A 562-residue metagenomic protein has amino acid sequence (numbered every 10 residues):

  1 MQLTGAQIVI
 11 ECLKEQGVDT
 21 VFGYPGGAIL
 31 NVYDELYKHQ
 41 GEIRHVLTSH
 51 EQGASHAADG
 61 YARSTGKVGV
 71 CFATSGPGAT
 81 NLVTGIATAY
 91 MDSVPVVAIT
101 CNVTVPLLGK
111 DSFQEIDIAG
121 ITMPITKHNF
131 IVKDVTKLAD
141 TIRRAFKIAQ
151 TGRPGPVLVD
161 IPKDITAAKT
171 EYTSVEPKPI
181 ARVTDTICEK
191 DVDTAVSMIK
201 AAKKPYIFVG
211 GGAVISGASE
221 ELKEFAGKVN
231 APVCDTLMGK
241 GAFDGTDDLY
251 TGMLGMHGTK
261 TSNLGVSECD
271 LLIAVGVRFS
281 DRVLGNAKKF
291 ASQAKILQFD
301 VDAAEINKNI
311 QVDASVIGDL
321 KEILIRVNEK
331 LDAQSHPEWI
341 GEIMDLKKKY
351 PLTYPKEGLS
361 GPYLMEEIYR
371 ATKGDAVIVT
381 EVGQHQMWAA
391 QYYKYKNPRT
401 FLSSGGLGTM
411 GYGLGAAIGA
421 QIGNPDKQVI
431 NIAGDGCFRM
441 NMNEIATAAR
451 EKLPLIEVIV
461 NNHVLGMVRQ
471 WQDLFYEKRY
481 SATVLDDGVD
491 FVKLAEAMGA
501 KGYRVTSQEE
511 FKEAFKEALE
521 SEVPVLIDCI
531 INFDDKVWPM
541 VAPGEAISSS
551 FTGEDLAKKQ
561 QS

Functional and structural regions predicted by a protein language model:
M1-L331, A371-G374, P454-I459, L474-E477 (+1 more regions): N-terminal alpha/beta PP-like core and its mobile active-site loop of ThDP/TPP-dependent enzymes
A6-I10, K14-D19, G27, V32-Y37 (+1 more regions): Active-site diphosphate/adenylate-binding microenvironment
Y24-G26, H45-H56, C71-G78, K133-D134 (+7 more regions): Active-site nucleophile and cofactor-binding loops and adjacent substrate-binding regions of central metabolic enzymes
V46, A181-D185, S404-L407, E477-D486 (+1 more regions): A short acidic, glycine-rich active-site loop that binds or catalyzes chemistry on phosphate/adenosine moieties
Q114, R450-P543: Thiamine diphosphate
T136, Y172, S197, Q293-Q384 (+3 more regions): Phosphate/pyrophosphate-binding active-site segments
I296, I368, T380, G419 (+6 more regions): Hydrophobic, well-ordered secondary-structure elements that form the walls of internal hydrophobic environments
Y412, A416-P454, V460: Catalytic phosphate/nucleotide-handling subdomain of diverse soluble enzymes
